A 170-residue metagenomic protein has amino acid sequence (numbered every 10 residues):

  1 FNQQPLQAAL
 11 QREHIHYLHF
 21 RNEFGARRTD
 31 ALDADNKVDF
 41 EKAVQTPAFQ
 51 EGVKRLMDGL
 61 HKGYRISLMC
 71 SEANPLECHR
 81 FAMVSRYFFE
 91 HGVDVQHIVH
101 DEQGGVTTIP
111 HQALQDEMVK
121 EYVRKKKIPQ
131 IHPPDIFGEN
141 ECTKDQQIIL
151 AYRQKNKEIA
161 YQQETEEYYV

Functional and structural regions predicted by a protein language model:
F1-V170: Residues lining hydrophobic/aromatic ligand-binding pockets adjacent to catalytic sites
